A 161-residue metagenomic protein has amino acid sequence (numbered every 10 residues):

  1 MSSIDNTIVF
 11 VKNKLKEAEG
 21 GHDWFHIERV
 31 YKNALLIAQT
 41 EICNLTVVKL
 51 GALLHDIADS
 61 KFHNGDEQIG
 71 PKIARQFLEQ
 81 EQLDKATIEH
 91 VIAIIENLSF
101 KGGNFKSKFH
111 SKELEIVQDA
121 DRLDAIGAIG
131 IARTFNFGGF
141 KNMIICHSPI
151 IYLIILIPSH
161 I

Functional and structural regions predicted by a protein language model:
S2, K14-E41, L54, G103-I161: Divalent metal-dependent phosphate-bond-processing catalytic cores, especially two-metal-ion Mg2+/Mn2+ enzymes that act
S2-N6, C43-V47: N-terminal glycine-rich anion-binding loops that anchor highly charged ligand groups
V30, D66-Q80: An active-site-proximal "capping" alpha-helix that borders the catalytic cofactor pocket
L45-F62, G70, V91-K101: His-Asp-centered metal-binding catalytic motifs of divalent-metal-dependent phosphohydrolases/nucleases
I57-G65, E79-L83: Short coil/turn segments at secondary-structure boundaries
H63-E67, A128-I129: Conserved strand-to-helix beginnings and helix N-cap segments that scaffold or border functional pockets
E81-Q118: Hydrophobic, well-structured mid-protein blocks that either form specific transmembrane helices
